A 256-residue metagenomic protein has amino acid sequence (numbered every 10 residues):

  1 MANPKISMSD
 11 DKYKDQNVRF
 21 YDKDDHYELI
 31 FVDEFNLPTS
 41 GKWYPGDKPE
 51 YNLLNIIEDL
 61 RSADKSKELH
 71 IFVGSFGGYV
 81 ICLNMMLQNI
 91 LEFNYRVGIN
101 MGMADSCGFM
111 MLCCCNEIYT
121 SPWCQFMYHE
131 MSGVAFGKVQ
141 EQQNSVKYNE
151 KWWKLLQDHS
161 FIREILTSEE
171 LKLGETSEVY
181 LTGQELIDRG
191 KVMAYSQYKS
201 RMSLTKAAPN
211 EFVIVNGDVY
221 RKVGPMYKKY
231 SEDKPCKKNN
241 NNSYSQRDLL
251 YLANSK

Functional and structural regions predicted by a protein language model:
M1-F109, C114-K256: N-terminal organellar transit peptides
